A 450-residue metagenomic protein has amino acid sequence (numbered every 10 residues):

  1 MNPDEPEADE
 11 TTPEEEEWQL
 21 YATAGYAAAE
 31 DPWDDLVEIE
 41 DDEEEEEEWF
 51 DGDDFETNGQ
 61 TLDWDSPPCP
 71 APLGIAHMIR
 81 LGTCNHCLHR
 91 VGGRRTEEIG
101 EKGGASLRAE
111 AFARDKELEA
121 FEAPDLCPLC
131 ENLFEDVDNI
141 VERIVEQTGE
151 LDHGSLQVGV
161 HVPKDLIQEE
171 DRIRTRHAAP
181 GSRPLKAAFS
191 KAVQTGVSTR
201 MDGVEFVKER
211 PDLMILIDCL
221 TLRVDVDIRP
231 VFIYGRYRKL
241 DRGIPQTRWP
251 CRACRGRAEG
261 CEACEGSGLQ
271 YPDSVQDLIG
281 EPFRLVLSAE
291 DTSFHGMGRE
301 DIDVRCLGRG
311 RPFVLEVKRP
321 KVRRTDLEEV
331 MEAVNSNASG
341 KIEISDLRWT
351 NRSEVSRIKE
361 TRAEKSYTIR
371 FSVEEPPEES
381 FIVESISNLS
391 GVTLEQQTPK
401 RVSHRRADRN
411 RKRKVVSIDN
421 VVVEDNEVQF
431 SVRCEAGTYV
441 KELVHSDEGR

Functional and structural regions predicted by a protein language model:
N2-E435, Y439-R450: Non-catalytic RNA-recognition surface used by pseudouridine synthases
